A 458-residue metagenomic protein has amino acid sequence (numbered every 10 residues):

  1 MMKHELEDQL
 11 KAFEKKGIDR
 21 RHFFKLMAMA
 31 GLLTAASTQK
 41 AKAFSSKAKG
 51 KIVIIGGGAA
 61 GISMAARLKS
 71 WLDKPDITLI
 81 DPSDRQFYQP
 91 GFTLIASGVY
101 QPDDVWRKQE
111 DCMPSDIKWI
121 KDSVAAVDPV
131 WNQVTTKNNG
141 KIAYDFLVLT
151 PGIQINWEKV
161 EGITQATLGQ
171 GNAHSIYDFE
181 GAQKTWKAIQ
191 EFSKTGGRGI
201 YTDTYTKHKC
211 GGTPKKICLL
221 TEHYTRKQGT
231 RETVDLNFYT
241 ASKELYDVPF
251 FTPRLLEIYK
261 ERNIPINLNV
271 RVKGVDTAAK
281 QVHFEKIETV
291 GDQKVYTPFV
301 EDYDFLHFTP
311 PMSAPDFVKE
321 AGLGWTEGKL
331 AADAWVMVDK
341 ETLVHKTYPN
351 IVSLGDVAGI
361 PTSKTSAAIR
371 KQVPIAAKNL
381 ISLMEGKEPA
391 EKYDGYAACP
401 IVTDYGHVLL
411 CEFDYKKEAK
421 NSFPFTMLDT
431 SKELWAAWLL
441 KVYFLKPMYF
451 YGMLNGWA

Functional and structural regions predicted by a protein language model:
M1-D19: N-terminal secretory signal peptides
K16-A28, T34-K49, I120-K216, H223-G229 (+1 more regions): FAD-binding core/adjacent interface of flavoenzyme oxidoreductases
S37-K74, T78: C-terminal segment of N-terminal export signals and the immediately downstream linker at the start of the mature
S70-Y144, P249-P265, A458: N-terminal Rossmann-like dinucleotide/flavin-binding domain of flavoprotein oxidoreductases that bind FAD/FMN
S115-A126, V134, I142, H223-D333: A Rossmann-like FAD-binding core segment of flavoenzymes
T167-S193, F299-K371: FAD-site-proximal beta/loop scaffold in flavoenzymes
V357-K387, E391: A conserved FAD-binding loop/helix module that cradles the flavin
L410-A458: C-terminal auxiliary extensions adjacent to catalytic cores
